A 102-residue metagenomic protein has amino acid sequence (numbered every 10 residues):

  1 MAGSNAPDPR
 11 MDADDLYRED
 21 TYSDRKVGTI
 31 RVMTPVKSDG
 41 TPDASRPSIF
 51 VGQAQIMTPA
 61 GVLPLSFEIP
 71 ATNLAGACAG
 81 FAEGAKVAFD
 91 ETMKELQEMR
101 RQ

Functional and structural regions predicted by a protein language model:
M1-L63: N-terminal intrinsically disordered, cationic/polar leader segments that include organellar targeting peptides
A2-G3, E83, Q102: Long, contiguous binding/interaction regions
Q55-T58, F67, C78, E83: Charged/polar interaction segments and conserved charged motifs
L65-T72: Beta-strand/loop nucleic-acid-binding surfaces
L74-T92: Mixed-charge, glycine-accented linear interaction segment located at domain edges/termini
E95-Q102: Short, highly charged C-terminal tails/helix-capping segments
